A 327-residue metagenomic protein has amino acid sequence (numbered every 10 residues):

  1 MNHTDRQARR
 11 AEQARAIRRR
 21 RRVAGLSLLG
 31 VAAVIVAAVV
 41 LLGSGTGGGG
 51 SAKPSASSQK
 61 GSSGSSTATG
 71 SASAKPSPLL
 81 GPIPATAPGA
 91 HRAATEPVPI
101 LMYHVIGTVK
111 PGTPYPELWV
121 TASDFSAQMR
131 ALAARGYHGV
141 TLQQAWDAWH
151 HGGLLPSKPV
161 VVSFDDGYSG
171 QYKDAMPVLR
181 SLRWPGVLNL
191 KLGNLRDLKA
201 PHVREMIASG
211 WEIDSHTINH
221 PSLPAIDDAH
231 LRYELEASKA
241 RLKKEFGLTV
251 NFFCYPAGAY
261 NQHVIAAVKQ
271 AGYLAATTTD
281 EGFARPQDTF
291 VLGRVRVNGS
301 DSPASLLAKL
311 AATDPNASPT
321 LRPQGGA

Functional and structural regions predicted by a protein language model:
M1-V23: Terminal targeting segments of Actinobacterial cell-envelope proteins
S27-A38: Core hydrophobic alpha-helical transmembrane segments of single-pass membrane proteins
A37-S63: C-terminal region of N-terminal signal peptides and the immediate post-cleavage residues of exported proteins
P54-L80: Extracellular mucin-like PTS domains
G70-S163, Y168-D174, P201-R204, A208 (+1 more regions): C-terminal active-site subregion of NodB/CE4 polysaccharide deacetylases
L101, W211-H216: Non-cysteine beta-strand/loop elements that form the S-adenosyl-L-methionine
Y172-K191: A short alpha/beta connector and helix-capping loop motif
N189, H216, A276-T278: Short beta-strand and adjacent tight-turn residues that come in two discontinuous sequence segments and form the edges
